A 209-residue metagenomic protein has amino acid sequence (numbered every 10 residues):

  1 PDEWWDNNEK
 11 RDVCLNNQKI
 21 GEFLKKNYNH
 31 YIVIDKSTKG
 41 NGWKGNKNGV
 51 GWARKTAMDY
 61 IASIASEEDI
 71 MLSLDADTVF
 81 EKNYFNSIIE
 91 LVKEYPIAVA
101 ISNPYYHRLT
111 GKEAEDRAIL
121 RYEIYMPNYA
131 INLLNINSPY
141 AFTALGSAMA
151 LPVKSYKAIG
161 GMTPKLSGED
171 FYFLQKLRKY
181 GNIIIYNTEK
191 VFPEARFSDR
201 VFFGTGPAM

Functional and structural regions predicted by a protein language model:
P1-W43: Acidic donor-binding segment of Leloir-type glycosyltransferases
G49-I70: Active-site nucleotide-sugar/metal-binding loop of Leloir-type enzymes
E67-E68, D75-L91: Acidic donor-binding/catalytic loop of UDP-sugar-dependent glycosyltransferases, especially processive GT2
N83-L120: Conserved donor NDP-sugar-binding/catalytic core segment of glycosyltransferases
A130-A150: A recurrent flexible, glycine/aromatic-enriched loop bordering the glycosyltransferase active site that acts as
K165, L177-F192: Catalytic donor-sugar/metal-binding loop of nucleotide-sugar-dependent glycosyltransferases
K165-Y172: Acidic donor-binding loop at a coil-to-helix junction in glycosyltransferase catalytic cores that engages
Y186-T205: Active-site donor/metal-binding and catalytic loop motifs of nucleotide-sugar-dependent glycosylation enzymes
